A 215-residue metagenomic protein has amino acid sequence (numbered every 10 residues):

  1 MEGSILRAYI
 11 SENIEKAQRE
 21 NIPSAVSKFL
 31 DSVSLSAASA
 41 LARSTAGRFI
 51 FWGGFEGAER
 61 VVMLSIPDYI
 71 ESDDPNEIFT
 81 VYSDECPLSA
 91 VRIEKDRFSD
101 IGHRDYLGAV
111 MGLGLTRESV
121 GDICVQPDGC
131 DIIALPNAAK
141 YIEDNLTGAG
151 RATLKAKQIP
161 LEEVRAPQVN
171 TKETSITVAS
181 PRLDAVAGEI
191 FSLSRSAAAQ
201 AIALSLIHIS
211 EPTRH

Functional and structural regions predicted by a protein language model:
M1-A185, I190: Ferredoxin-like alpha/beta domains used as RNA- or RNAP-binding modules
A187, S194-S196, L206: Internal, well-folded beta-alpha domain core
Q200: DNA-binding alpha-helical recognition surfaces that contact promoter or target DNA
A203: Residue-level detection of the helix-turn-helix DNA-binding "recognition helix"
H208-H215: Conserved small/polar residues in nucleotide/adenosyl-binding loops
